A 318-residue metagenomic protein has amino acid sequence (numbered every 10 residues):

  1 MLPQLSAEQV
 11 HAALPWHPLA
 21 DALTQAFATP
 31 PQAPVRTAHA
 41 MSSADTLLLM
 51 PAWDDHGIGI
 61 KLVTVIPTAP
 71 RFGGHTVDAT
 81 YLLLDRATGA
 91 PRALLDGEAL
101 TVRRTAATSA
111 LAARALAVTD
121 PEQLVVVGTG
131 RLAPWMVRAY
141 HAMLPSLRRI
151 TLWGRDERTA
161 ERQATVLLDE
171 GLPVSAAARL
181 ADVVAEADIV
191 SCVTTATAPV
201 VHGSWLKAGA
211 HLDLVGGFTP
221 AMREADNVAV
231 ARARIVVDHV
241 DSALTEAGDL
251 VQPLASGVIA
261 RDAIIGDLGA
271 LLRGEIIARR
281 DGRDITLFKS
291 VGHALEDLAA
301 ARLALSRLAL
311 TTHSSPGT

Functional and structural regions predicted by a protein language model:
M1-V102, A110, A117-D120, G266 (+2 more regions): N-terminal ligand-binding/catalytic initiation module
L116-Q123, S146, K207-A208: Short helix-loop-beta connector
Q123-V125, T286: Conserved beta-strand elements of the Class I
T129-G130: Glycine-rich Rossmann-fold phosphate-binding loop(s) that bind the pyrophosphate of adenine dinucleotide cofactors
A133-P134: N-terminal Rossmann-fold NAD(P) dinucleotide-binding loop
M143-E170: NAD(P)-binding Rossmann-fold cofactor-contacting core
L172-V258: Rossmann-like adenosine-cofactor binding region
A221-T318: Adenosine-phosphate binding glycine-rich loop
